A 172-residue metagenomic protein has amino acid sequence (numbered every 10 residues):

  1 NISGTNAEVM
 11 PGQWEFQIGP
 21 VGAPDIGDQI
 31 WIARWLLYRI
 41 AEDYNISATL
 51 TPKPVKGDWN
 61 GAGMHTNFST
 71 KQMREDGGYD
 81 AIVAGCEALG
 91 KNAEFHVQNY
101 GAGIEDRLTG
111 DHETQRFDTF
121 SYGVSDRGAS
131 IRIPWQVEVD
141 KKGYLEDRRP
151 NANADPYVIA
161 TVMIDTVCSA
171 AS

Functional and structural regions predicted by a protein language model:
N1-W31: Active-site acidic/histidine clusters and adjacent loop/turn architecture that either coordinate catalytic ions
Q17, P24-A171: Active-site capping/gating regions of soluble enzymes
